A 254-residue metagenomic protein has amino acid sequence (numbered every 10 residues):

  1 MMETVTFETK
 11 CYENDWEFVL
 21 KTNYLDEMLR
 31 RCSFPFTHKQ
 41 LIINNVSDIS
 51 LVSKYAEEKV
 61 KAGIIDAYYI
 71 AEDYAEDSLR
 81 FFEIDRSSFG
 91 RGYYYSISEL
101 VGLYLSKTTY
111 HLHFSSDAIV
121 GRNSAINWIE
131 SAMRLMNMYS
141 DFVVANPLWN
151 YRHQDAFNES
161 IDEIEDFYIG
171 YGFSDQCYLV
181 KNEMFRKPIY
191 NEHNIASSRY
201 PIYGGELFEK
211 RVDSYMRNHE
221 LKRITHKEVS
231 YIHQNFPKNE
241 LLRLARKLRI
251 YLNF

Functional and structural regions predicted by a protein language model:
M1-R30, I42-I43: N-proximal low-complexity "stem/linker" segments adjacent to membrane-targeting elements
D15-F18, V46-Y55, H153-A156: Short, charged/polar "capping" segments at the starts of alpha-helices and the immediately preceding loops
T22-H38, E58-A62: Short, acidic, metal-binding catalytic loop of nucleotide-sugar glycosyltransferases
K39-N45, E72-D73, N146-R152, K222-Q234: Acidic carboxylate-rich catalytic motifs and surrounding loops in phosphoryl-/glycosyl-chemistry enzymes
I42-K107: Active-site-proximal specificity loops/subdomain of glycosyltransferases
T108-G121: Short beta-strand-to-loop acidic/aromatic patch adjacent to the donor-nucleotide binding site
G121-S198: Conserved catalytic core of nucleotide-sugar-dependent glycosyltransferases
C177, N182-F254: C-terminal catalytic/acceptor-binding lobe
